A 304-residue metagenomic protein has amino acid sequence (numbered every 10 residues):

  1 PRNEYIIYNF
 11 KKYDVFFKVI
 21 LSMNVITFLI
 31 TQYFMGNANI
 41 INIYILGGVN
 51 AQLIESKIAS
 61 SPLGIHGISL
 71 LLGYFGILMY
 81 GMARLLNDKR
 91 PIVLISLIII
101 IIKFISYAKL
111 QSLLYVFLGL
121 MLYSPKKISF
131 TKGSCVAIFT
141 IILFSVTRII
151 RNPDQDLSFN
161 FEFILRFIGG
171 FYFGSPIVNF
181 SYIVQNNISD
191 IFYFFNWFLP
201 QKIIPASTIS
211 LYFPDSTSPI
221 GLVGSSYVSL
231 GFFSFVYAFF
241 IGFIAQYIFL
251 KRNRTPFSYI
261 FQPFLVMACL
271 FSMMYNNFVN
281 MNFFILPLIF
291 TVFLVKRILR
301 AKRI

Functional and structural regions predicted by a protein language model:
R2-Y115, L120-P125, F139-F159, I209 (+2 more regions): Membrane-embedded catalytic interface detector for glycan/lipid assembly enzymes
R2-Y5, L85-D88, P125-G133, K251-T255 (+1 more regions): Membrane-interface junctions at the ends of membrane-embedded or membrane-associated helices
I43-L63, F144-Q246: Small-residue-enriched transmembrane helix-hairpin modules in multi-pass membrane proteins
M79-R84, Y115-I128, F239-Y247, I289-I298: Transmembrane alpha-helices and membrane-interface helical segments of multi-pass integral membrane enzymes
L86-K89, I105-K109, K126-S129, L230-F235 (+1 more regions): Transmembrane helix interruption/hinge and helix-loop junction motifs
I92-L94, L113, S134, V236 (+1 more regions): Hydrophobic alpha-helical transmembrane segments
Y115-V116, G133-A137, L157-S158, V279-L286: A cytosolic-side transmembrane-helix exit/cap motif
D215-G224, V228-I304: Hydrophobic alpha-helical segments
